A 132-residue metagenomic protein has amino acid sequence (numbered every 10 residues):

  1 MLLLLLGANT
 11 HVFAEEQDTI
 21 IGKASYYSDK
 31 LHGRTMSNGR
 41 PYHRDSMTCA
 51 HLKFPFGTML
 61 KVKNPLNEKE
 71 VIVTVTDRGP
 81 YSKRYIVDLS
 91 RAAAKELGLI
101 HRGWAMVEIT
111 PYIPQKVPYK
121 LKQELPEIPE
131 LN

Functional and structural regions predicted by a protein language model:
M1-A8: Bacterial N-terminal signal peptides
V12-N132: Secreted/periplasmic proteins
